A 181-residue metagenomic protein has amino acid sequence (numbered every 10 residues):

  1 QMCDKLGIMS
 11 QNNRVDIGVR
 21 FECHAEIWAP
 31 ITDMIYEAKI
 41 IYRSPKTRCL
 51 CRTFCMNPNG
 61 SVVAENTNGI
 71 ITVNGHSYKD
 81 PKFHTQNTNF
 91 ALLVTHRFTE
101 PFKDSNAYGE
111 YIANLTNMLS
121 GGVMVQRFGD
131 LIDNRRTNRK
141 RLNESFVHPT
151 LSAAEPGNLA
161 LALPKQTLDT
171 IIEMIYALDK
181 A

Functional and structural regions predicted by a protein language model:
Q1-A181: Residues forming the flavin
